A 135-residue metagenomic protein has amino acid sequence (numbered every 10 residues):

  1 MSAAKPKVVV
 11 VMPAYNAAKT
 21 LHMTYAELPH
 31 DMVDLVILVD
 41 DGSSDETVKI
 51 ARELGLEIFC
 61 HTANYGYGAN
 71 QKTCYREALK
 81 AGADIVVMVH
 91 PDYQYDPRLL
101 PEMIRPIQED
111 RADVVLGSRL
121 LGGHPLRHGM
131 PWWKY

Functional and structural regions predicted by a protein language model:
K7-V9: Cell-envelope/extracellular polymer assembly enzymes that use nucleotide-activated donors
A14, V39-D41, H61: Conserved sequence signature across two-component system core domains
Y15-H30: Short, well-formed alpha-helical segments that are part of the catalytic scaffolds of diverse glycosyltransferases
A17-T20, S43, D96: Donor nucleotide-sugar binding loop of glycosyltransferases
D40-V48: A conserved acidic beta->alpha catalytic loop
G42, G66, Q94: A short, conserved beta-strand element in the Rossmann-like catalytic core that flanks the donor/metal-binding loop
E57-K80, P97-Y135: Acceptor/aglycone-binding surface of glycosyltransferases and processive sugar-polymer synthases
A83-Q94: Short beta-strand-to-loop acidic/aromatic patch adjacent to the donor-nucleotide binding site
